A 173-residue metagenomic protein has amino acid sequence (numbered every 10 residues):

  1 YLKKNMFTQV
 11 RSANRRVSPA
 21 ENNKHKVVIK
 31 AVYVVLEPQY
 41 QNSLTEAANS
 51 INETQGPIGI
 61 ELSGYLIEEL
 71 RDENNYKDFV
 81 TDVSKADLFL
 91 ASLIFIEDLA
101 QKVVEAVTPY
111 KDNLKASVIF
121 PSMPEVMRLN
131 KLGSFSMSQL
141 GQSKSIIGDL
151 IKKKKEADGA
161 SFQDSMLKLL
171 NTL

Functional and structural regions predicted by a protein language model:
L2-L173: An N-terminal assembly and electron-transfer interface module characteristic of large anaerobic redox and radical
